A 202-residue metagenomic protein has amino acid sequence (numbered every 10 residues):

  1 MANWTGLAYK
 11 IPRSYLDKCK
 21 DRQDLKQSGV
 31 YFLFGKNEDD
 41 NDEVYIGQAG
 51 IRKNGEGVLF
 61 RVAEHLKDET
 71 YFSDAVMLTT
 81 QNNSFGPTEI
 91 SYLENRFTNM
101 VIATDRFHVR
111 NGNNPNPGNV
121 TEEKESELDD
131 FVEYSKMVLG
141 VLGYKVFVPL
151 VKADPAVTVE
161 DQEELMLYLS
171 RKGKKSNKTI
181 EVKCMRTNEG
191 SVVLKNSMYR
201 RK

Functional and structural regions predicted by a protein language model:
M1-G57, S84, T88, Y92 (+2 more regions): GIY-YIG nuclease catalytic motif and its immediate N-terminal context
M1-Y15, G112-E127: Short N-terminal signal/transit or membrane-insertion segments and the immediately adjacent low-complexity/disordered
L16-K18, F60, N177-T179: Sparse, context-dependent recognition of short Cys/His-centered cofactor- or disulfide-binding micro-motifs
D21, N37-N41, N99, T104-V109 (+1 more regions): Intrinsically disordered, charged low-complexity linkers and terminal tails that flank or connect structured domains
K26, T70-Y71, T187: A generic structural signal for short, non-catalytic loop/turn and secondary-structure boundary residues
V30-F32, E43-Q48, V76-T79, Y168 (+1 more regions): Ordered hydrophobic segments in well-structured contexts
G50-A103, Y199-R201: Conserved short loop/helix modules at catalytic or binding sites in compact beta-alpha or helix-hairpin-helix contexts
M77, V109-G112: A short alpha-helix capping/helix-loop junction motif
